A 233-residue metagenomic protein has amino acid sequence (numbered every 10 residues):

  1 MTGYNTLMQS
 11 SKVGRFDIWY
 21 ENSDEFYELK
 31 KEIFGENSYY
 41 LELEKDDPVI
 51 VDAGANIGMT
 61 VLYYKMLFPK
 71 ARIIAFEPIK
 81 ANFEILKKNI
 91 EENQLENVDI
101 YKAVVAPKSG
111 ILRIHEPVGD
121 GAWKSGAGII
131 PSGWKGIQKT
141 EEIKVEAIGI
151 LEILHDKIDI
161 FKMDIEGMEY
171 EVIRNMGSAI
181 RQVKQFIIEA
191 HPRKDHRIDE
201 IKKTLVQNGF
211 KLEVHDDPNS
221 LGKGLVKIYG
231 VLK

Functional and structural regions predicted by a protein language model:
M1-K233: Phosphate/nucleotide-binding beta-alpha loop and adjacent structural elements of enzyme active sites
